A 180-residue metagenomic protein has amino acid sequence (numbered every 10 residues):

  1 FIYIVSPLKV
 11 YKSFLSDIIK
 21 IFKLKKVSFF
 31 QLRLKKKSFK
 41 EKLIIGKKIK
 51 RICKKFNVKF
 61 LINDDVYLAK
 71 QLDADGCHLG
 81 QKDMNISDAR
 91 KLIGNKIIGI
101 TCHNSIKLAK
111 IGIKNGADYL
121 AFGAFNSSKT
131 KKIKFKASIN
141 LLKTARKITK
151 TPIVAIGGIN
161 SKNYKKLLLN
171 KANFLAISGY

Functional and structural regions predicted by a protein language model:
F1-I62, V66-A74, I86-N95: N-terminal positively charged helical leader segments and presequences
Y3-I4, L79-A89, A121-I133, S161-Y180: Glycine-rich phosphate-binding active-site loops on the catalytic face of alpha/beta enzymes
V5-K9, K35, D65, K82 (+4 more regions): Active-site beta-loop-alpha junctions enriched in small/polar residues
I21, F60-G76, A89, N104-A117 (+2 more regions): Catalytic cores of alpha/beta
I21-K25, I49-R51, L79-K82, K96-I98 (+3 more regions): Short, low-complexity, polar/charged sequence segments that are solvent-exposed and flexible
Q31, G99, A121, V154 (+1 more regions): Conserved beta-strand segments that form the floor/walls of ligand-binding pockets within enzyme and binding domains
L43-I62, S87-S105, I133-N160: Alpha-helix-loop-beta-strand connector modules within alpha/beta enzyme cores
Q71-Q81, I100-K147: Glycine/Thr-rich beta-alpha phosphate-binding loop at enzyme active sites
